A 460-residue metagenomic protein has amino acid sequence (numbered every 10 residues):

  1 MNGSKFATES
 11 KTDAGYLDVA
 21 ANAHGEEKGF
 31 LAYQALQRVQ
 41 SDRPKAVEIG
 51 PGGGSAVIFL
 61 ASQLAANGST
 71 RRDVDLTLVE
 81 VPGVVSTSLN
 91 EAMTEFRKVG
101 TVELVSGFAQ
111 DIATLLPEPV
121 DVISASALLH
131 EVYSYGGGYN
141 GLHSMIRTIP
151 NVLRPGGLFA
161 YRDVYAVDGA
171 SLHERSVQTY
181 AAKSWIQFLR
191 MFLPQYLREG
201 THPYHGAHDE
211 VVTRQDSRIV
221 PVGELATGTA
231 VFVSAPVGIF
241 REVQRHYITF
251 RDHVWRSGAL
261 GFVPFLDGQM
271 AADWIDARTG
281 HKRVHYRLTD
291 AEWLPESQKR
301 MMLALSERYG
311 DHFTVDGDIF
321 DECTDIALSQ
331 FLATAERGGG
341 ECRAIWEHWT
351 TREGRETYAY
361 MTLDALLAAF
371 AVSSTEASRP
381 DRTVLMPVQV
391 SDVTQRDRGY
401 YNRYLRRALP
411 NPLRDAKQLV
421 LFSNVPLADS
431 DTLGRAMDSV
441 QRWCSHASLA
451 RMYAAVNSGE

Functional and structural regions predicted by a protein language model:
M1-S41: Class I SAM-dependent methyltransferase Rossmann-like catalytic core, especially the SAM/SAH-binding loop
V47, G52-I112: Class I SAM-dependent methyltransferase SAM/SAH-binding core
A113-S124: A short acidic, Gly/Pro-enriched loop at the edge of an enzyme's catalytic core that lines a small-molecule cofactor
A127-H130, V177-Q178, T324-E356: Short, glycine-/aromatic-enriched active-site segment of Class I SAM-dependent methyltransferases
V132-I149: A short, conserved alpha-helix within the catalytic core of class I
P155-V164: Conserved beta-strand signature within the Rossmann-like core of class I S-adenosyl-L-methionine
H173-Q298, S306: Conserved Class I S-adenosyl-L-methionine
G354-A377: Short alpha-helix
